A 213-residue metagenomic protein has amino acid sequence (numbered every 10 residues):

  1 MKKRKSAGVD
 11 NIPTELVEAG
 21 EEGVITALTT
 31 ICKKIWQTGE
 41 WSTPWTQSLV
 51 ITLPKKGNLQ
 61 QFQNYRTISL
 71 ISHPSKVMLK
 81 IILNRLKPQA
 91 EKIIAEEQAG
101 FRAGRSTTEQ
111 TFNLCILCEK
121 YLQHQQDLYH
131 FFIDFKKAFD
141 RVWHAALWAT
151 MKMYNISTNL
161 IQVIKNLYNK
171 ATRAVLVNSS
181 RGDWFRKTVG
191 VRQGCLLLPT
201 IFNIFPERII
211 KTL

Functional and structural regions predicted by a protein language model:
M1-K3, D10-L213: Nucleotidyl polymerases of mobile genetic elements and RNA viruses
